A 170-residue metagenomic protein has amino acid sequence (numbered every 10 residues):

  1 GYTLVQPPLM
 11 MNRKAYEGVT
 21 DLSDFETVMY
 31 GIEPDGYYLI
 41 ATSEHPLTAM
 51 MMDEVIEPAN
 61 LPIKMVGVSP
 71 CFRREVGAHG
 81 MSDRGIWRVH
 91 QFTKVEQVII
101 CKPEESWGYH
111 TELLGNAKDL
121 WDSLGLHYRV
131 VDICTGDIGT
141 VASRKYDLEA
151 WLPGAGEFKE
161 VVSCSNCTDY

Functional and structural regions predicted by a protein language model:
G1-Y170: TRNA-recognition modules of translation machinery and tRNA-sensing kinases, especially anticodon-binding
